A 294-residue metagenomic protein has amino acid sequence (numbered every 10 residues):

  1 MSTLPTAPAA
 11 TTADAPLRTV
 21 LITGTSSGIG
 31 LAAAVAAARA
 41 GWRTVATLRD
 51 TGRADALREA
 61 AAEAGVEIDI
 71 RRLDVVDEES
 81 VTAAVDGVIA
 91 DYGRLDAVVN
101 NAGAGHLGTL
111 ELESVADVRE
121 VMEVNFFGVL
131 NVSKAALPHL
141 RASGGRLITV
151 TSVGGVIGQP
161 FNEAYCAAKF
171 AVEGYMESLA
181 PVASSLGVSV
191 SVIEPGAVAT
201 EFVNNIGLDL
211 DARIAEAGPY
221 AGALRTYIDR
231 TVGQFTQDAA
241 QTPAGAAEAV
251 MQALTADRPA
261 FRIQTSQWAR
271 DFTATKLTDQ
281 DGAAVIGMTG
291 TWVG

Functional and structural regions predicted by a protein language model:
S26-G28: Conserved glycine-rich cofactor-binding loop
R72-A83, V115: The beta1-alpha1 cofactor-binding region of Rossmann-like NAD(H)/NADP(H)-dependent oxidoreductases
T109-L110, D117-R119: Substrate-binding pocket helix/loop in short-chain dehydrogenase/reductase
E113, G158-C166, S178: Active-site loop-to-helix junction immediately N-terminal to the catalytic Tyr of the SDR YXXXK motif in Rossmann-fold
S133, A168: Active-site helix of classical SDR
S152: Residue(s) in the substrate-gating loop at a strand-loop-helix junction that position the organic substrate next
V182-P259: SDR active-site lid
